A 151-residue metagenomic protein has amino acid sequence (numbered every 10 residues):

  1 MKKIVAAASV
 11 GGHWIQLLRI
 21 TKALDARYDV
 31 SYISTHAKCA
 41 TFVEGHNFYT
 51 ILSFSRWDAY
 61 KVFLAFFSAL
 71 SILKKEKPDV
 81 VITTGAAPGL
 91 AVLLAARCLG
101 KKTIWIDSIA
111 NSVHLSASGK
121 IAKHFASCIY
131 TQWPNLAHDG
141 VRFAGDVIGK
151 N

Functional and structural regions predicted by a protein language model:
M1-V5: Extreme N-terminal starter segment of soluble prokaryotic enzymes
A8-V10, Y28-A65, N135, A144-V147: Conserved nucleotide-sugar phosphate-binding/catalytic loop shared by glycosyltransferases and other
H13-L24, A37: Short amphipathic alpha-helix
K22-R27, A122-K123: Short, conserved loop/helix-junction motifs that constitute active-site signature segments in enzyme catalytic cores
D29, D79, S127: Receiver (REC) domain switch/active-site residues of two-component response regulators
W57-D79, C98: An amphipathic, basic-hydrophobic alpha-helix
V80-L99: An aromatic- and histidine-rich active-site surface loop
K101-N151: Active-site-proximal region of nucleotide-activated glycan assembly enzymes, centered on histidine/acidic-rich loops
